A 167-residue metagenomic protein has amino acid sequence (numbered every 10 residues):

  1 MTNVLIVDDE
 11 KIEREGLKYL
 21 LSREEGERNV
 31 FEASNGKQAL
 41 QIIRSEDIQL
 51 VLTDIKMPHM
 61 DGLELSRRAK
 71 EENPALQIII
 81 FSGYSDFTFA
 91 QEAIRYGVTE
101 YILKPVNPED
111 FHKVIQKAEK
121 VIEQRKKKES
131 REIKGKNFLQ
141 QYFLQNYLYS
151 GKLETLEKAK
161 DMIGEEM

Functional and structural regions predicted by a protein language model:
D8, D54: Active-site residues of response regulator receiver
E10-F31: Two-component/phosphorelay signaling modules centered on CheY-like receiver
E32-Q41, G62: Helix N-cap/capping motif at the beta->alpha junctions
Q41, L63-P74: Short amphipathic alpha-helix used as the core "switch/output" element in two-component signaling
M57: Receiver (REC) domain active-site loop signature in two-component systems and cognate sites in sensor histidine kinases
E64, S85-E100: Alpha4 helix (beta4-alpha4-beta5 surface) of REC/receiver domains from two-component response regulators
E100, V106-M167: Interdomain helical linkers/hinges and coiled-coil/dimerization scaffolds that transmit conformational signals
